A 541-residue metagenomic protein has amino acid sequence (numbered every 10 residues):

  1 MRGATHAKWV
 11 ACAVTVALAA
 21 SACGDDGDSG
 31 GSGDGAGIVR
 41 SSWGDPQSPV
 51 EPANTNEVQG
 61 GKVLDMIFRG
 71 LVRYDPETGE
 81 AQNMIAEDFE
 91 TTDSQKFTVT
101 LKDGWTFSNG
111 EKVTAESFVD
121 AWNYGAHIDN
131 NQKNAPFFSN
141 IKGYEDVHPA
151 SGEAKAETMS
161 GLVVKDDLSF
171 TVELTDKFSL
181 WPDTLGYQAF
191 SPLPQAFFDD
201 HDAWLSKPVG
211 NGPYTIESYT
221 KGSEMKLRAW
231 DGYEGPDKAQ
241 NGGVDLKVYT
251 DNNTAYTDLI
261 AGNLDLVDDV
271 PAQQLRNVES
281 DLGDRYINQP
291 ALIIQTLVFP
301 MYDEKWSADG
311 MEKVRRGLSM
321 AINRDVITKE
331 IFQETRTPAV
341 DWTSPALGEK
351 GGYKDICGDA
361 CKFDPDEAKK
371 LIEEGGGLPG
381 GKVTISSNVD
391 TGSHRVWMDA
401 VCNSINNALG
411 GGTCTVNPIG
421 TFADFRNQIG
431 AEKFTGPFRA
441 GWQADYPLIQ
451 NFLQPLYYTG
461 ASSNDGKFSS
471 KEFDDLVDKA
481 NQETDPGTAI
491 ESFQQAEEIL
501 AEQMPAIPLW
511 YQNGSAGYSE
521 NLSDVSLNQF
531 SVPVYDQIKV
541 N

Functional and structural regions predicted by a protein language model:
S42-D93, K207-V209: N-terminal lobe/hinge region of extracytoplasmic solute-binding protein
E90, T100, S117, A126-P194: Surface-exposed binding/hinge segments that line and control ligand-binding clefts or catalytic entry sites
E90, V163, T328, G411-N427 (+3 more regions): Extracytoplasmic/peripheral linker and loop segments enriched in polar/acidic and small residues with frequent Thr/Pro
E173-A239, G243: Gly/Pro-rich hinge or "lid" segments in bacterial periplasmic/extracellular proteins
D199-D202, D231-N277, L292: Ligand-site clamp/hinge motif
T337-E374, D390-V396: Structural transition elements
L347, L371-A444, P486: Ligand/substrate-recognition segments at binding pockets and active sites
A516-N541: Long beta-strand-rich cores associated with HINT superfamily self-processing modules
